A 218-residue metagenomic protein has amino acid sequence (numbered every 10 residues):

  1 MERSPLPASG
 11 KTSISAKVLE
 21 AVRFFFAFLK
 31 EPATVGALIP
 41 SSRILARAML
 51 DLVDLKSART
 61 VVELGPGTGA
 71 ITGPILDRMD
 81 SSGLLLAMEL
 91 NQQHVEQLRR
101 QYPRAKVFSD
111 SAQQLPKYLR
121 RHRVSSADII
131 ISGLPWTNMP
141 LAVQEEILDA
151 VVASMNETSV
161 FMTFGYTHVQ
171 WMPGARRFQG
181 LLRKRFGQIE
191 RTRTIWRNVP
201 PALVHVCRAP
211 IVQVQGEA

Functional and structural regions predicted by a protein language model:
A21-K56: Class I SAM-dependent methyltransferase Rossmann-like catalytic core, especially the SAM/SAH-binding loop
S57-G67: Conserved class I S-adenosyl-L-methionine
T68-D80: Conserved SAM-binding loop of SAM-dependent methyltransferases across substrates and taxa, primarily the Class I
L84-E89: Conserved SAM-binding motif I beta-strand of class I
V95-V124: S-adenosyl-L-methionine
E145-E157: A short glycine-rich, Lys/Arg-flanked "PGG" loop and its adjoining helix->strand segment in the class I
M155-G165: Conserved beta-strand signature within the Rossmann-like core of class I S-adenosyl-L-methionine
R176-A218: Class I S-adenosyl-L-methionine
